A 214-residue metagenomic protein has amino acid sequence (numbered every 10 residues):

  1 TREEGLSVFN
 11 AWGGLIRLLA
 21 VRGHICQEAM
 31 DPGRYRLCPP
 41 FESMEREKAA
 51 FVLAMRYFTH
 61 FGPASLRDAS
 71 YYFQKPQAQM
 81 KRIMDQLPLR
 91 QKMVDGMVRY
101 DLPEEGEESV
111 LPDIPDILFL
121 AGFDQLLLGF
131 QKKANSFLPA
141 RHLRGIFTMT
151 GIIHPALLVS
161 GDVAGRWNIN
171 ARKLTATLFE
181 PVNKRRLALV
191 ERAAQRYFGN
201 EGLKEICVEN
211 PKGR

Functional and structural regions predicted by a protein language model:
T1-R214: Long, charged, low-complexity, helical-prone intrinsically disordered regions
